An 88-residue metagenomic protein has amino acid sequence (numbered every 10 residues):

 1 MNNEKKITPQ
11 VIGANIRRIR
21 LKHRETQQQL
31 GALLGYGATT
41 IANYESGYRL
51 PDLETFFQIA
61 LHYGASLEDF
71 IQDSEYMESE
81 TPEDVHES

Functional and structural regions predicted by a protein language model:
M1-K22: A short, Lys/Arg-rich alpha-helix, primarily the initiator
M1-N2, L61, D69-S88: Short, charged recognition helix plus adjacent turn of helix-turn-helix-like nucleic-acid-binding domains
A14, R24-E25, P51-E54: Residue-level signal for the short linker/turn that defines the boundary of a DNA-recognition helix
R17, A42-N43, I71: Key DNA-contacting residues within the recognition helix of helix-turn-helix
L21, A32, L61: Alpha-helical residues within the helix-turn-helix
R24-N43: Short alpha-helical DNA-recognition segment
Y48-L61: Short, basic-rich loop-to-helix N-cap that marks the start of a DNA-contacting helix
